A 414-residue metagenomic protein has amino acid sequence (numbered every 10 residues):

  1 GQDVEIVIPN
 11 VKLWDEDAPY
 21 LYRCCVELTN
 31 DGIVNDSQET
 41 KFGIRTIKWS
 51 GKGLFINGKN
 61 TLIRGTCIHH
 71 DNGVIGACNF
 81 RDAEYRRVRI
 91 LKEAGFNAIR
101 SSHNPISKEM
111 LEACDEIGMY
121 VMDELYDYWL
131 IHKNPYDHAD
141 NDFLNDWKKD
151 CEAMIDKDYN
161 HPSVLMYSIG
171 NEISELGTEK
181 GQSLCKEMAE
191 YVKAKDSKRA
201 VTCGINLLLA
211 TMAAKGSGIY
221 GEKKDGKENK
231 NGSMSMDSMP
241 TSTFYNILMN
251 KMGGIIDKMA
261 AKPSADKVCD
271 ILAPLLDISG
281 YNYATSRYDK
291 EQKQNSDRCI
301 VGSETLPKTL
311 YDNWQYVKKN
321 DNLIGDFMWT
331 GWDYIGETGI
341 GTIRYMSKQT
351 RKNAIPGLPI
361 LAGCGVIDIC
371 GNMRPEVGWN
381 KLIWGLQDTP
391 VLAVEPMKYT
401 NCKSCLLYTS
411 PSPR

Functional and structural regions predicted by a protein language model:
G1-K108, E112-A113, I117-V121, D150 (+8 more regions): Secreted/periplasmic carbohydrate-active enzymes, especially glycoside hydrolases
W49-K52, D142, D146-D156, S264 (+2 more regions): Alpha-helical scaffolding within the catalytic cores of extracellular/periplasmic polymer-degrading hydrolases
H69-F80, A94-S102, W129-N145, I169-G181 (+3 more regions): The substrate-binding groove and active-site-proximal loops of carbohydrate-active enzymes, especially glycoside
S101, D123-E124, Y281, M328: Short beta-strand and adjacent tight-turn residues that come in two discontinuous sequence segments and form the edges
P105-S107, D127-W129, E172-I173, L207-L209 (+2 more regions): Active-site-proximal loop/turn and secondary-structure-junction residues that shape catalytic pockets, frequently
M110-C151: Extracytoplasmic ligand/sensor domains, especially the bilobed periplasmic-binding protein
A153-T178: Active-site groove signature of glycoside hydrolases
L165-Y167, E190-K193, T202-S410, R414: Substrate-binding clefts and catalytic carboxylate motifs of secreted carbohydrate-active enzymes
